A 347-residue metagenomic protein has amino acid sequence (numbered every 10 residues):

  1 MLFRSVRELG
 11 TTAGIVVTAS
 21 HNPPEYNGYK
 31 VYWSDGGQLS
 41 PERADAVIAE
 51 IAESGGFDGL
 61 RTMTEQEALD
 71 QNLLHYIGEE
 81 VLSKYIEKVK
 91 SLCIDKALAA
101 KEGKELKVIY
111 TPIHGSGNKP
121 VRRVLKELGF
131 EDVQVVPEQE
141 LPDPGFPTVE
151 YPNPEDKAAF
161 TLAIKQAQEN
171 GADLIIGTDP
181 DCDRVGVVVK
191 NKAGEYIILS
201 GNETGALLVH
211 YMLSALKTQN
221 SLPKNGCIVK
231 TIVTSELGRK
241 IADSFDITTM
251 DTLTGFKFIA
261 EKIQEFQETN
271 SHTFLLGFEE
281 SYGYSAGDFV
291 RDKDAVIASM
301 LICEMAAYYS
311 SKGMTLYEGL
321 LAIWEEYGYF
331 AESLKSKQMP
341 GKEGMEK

Functional and structural regions predicted by a protein language model:
N22-P23, P112-N118, C182-R184, V233-E236 (+1 more regions): Gly/Ser/Thr-rich loops at beta-strand to alpha-helix junctions that form or flank small-molecule/cofactor-binding
N27-T161, Q166-A167: Gly/Ser/Thr-enriched, mixed-charge loops and adjacent short helices that form phosphate/oxyanion-binding elements
W33, G37-P41, N72-E80, K107-Y110 (+11 more regions): Hydrophobic alpha-helical scaffolding
S34-G37, A49, G55-G56, K165-K230 (+1 more regions): Replace "Mg2+/Mn2+-dependent" with "divalent metal-dependent
V89-S91, G103-L125, G129-E131, F160 (+5 more regions): Long hydrophobic segments that form regular secondary structure
A172-L174, E195-I197, A215-K347: Phosphate-binding and adjacent anionic-ligand microenvironments
